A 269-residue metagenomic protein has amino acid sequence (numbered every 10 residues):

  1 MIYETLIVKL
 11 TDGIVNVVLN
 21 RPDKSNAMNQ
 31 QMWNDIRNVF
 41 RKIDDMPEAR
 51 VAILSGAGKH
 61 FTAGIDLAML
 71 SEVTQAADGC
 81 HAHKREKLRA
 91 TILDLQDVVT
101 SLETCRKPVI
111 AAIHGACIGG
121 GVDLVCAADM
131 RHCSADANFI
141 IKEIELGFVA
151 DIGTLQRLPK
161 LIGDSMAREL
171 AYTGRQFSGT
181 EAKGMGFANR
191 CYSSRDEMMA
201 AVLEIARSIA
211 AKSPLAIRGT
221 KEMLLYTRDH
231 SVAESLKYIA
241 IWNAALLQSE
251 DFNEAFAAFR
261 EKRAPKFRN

Functional and structural regions predicted by a protein language model:
M1-A57: Conserved CoA-thioester-binding segment of acyl-CoA-metabolizing enzymes
G56-V98, S231: Glycine- (often His-adjacent) and acidic-residue-rich active-site loop that binds/positions the CoA thioester
V98-T104, A112, I118-Y172, M185 (+2 more regions): CoA-thioester-processing core
M130, E169, T173-R175, E181 (+2 more regions): Well-ordered beta-strand positions
H132-A137, A188-K237, Q248, K266-N269: C-terminal long alpha-helix characteristic of the crotonase
